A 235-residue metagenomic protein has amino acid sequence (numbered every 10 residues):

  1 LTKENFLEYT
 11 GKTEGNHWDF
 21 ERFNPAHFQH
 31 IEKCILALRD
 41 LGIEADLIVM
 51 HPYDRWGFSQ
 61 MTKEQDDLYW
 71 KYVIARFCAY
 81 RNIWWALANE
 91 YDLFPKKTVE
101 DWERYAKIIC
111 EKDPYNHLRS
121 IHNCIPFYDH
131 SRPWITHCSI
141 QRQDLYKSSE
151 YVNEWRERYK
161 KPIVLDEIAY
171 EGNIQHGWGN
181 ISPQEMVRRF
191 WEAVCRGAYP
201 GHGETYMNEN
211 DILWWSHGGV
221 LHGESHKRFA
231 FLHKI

Functional and structural regions predicted by a protein language model:
L1-S148: Active-site mouth of glycoside hydrolases
A37, W155, E192: Hydrophobic/aromatic ligand-binding patch that stacks against planar heteroaromatic rings of cofactors or nucleotides
D40-G42, K160, G197: Glycine-centered short loops/turns at secondary-structure junctions
M50, C124, I168, T205-Y206: Proline- and acidic/polar-enriched loop/turn elements at helix boundaries
Y53-F58, N89-D92, H130-H137, V152-R188 (+1 more regions): Active-site clefts of carbohydrate-active enzymes
E171-I174, M186-I235: Aromatic- and carboxylate-lined catalytic core of secreted/periplasmic carbohydrate-active enzymes
